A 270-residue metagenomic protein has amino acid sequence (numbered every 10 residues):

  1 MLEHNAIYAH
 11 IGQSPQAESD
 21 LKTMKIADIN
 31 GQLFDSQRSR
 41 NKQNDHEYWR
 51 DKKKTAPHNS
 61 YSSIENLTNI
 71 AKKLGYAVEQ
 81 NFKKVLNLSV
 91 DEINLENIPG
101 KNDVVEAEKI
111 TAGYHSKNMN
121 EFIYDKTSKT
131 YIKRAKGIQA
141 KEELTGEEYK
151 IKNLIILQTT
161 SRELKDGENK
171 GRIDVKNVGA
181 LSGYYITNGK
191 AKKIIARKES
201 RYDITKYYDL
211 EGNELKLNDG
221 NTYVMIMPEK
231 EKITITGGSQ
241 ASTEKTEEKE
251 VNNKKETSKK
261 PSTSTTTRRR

Functional and structural regions predicted by a protein language model:
M1-E247: A surface/extracellular/periplasmic glyco- and lipid-processing/surface-interacting theme
A241-R270: Ser/Thr/Gly/Pro-rich low-complexity, disordered linker/stalk segments of secreted and cell-surface proteins
